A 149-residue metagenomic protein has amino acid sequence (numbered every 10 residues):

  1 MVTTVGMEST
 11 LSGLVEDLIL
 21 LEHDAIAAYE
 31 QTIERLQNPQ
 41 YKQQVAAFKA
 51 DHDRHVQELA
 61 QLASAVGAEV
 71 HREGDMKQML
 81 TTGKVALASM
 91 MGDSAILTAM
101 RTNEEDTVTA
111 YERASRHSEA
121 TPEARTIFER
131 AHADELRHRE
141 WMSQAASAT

Functional and structural regions predicted by a protein language model:
M1-S12, V66, A86-D93, A145-T149: Membrane-interacting alpha-helical segments
V2-L36, S94-E119: Alpha-helical bundle segments that constitute or directly flank the non-heme di-iron/ferroxidase center
S9-L18, N38-Q57, D93-A99, P122-L136: Alpha-helical scaffold segments that form or flank carboxylate-/histidine-based iron centers
I19, H23, I33, K49 (+6 more regions): Generic structural concept
Q40-M76, H138-T149: Conserved alpha-helical segments that form or flank metal/cofactor-binding pockets of metalloenzymes
Q57-V108: Carboxylate-rich helix-loop segments that flank metal/cofactor sites and access channels in metalloenzymes
N103-T149: Preference for long, well-ordered alpha-helical segments
